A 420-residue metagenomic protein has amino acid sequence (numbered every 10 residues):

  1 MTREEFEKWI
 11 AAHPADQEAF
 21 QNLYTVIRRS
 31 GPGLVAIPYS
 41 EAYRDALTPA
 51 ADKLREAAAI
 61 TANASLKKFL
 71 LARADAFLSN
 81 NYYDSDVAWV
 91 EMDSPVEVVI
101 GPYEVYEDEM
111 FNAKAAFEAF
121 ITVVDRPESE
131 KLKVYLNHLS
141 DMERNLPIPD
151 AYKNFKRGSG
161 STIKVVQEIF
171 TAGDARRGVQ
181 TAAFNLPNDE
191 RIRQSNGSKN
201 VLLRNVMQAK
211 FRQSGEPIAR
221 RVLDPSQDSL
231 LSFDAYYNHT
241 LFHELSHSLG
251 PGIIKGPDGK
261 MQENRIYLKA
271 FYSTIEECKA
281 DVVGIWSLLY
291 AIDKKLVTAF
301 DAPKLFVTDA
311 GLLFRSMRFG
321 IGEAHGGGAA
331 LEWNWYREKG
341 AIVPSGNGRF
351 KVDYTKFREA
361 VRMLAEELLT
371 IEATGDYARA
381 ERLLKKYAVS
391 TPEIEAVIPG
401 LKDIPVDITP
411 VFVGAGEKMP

Functional and structural regions predicted by a protein language model:
M1-D52, K68: A well-structured
A36-S232: Contiguous, non-catalytic segments that form substrate-binding/exosite surfaces or channel walls
N63, S273-Y290: An active-site-proximal "capping" alpha-helix that borders the catalytic cofactor pocket
A64-A72, A88, D258-G259, D293-T308: Short, glycine/acidic-rich hinge or "gate" loops at secondary-structure transitions that mediate conformational
A235-G252, A280-D281, I285: Active-site recognition of the HExxH zinc-binding catalytic motif
P251-C278: Post-HEXXH active-site segment of zinc metalloproteases
I285-R382: Long, well-structured alpha-helical subdomains associated with metal-dependent extracellular/ecto-lumenal hydrolases
A365, L369-P420: Extended, compositionally biased alpha-helical segments that mediate assembly or anchoring
